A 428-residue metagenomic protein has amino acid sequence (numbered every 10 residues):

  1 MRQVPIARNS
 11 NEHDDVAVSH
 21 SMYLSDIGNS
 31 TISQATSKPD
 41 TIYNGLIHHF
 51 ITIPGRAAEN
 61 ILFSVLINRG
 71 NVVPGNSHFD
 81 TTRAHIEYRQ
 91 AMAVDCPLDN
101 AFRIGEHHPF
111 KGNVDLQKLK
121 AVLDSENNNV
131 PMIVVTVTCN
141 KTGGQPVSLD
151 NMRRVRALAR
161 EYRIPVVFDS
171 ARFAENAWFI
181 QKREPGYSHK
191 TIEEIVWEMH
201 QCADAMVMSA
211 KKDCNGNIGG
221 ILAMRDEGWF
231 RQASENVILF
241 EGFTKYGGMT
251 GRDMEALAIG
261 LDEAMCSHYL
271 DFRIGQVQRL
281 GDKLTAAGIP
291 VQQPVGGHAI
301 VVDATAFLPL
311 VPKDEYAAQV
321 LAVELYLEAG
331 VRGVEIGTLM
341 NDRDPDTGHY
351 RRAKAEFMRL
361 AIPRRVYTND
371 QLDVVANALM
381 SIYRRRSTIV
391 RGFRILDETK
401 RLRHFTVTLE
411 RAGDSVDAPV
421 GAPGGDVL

Functional and structural regions predicted by a protein language model:
M1-G45, A361-R365, V374: N-terminal "arm"/small-domain region of PLP-dependent enzymes with the aminotransferase-like
R2-A7, Q34, T41-H49, I53-I289 (+1 more regions): Conserved PLP-enzyme active-site core in the AAT-like
M92, M224-Q232, N236, R252 (+1 more regions): Flexible glycine/proline-rich, aromatic-decorated loop/lid segments
F230-R231, P309-A317, R365-V374: Short, conserved charged micro-motifs
F240-G242, A329-V331, L379-S387: A common structural junction motif
A264, M340-L428: PLP-dependent enzyme catalytic core of the Aspartate aminotransferase-like
V277, T305-R332, T347-A353: Active-site loop ensemble at the mouth of alpha/beta enzyme cores that anchors a bound cofactor
V277-Q278, Q292-D303: Conserved glycine-rich beta-strand-loop-beta hairpin in the small C-terminal domain of fold type I
